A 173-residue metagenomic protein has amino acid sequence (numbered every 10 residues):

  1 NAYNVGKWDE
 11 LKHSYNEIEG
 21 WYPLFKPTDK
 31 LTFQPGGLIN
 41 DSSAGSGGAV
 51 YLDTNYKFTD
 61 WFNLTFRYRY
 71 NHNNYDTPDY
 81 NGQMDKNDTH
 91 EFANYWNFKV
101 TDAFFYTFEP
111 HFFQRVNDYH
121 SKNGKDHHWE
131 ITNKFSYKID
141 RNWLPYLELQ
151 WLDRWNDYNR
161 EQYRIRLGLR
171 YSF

Functional and structural regions predicted by a protein language model:
N1, F25-P35, D60-F66, D102-F108 (+1 more regions): Repeated loop/turn-to-beta-strand initiation elements of outer-membrane beta-barrel proteins
A2-W8, L24, G37-S43, G48 (+5 more regions): Transmembrane beta-strands of outer-membrane beta-barrel pores
G6-E10, P23, N40-S42, T54-Y56 (+5 more regions): Outer-membrane beta-barrel proteins
K12-N16, S46-V50, M84-F92, Q114 (+2 more regions): Residues that define the transmembrane beta-barrel architecture of outer-membrane proteins
Y22-K26, T54-F62, Y70, W96-F98 (+4 more regions): Residue-level signature of outer-membrane beta-barrel architecture
H72-K99, A103, T107-E109: Short helix-loop boundary/capping segments
Y95, F105-L152, D157-Y158: Outer membrane beta-barrel transmembrane domains
Y137, L144, R160-F173: Outer-membrane beta-barrel "beta-signal"
